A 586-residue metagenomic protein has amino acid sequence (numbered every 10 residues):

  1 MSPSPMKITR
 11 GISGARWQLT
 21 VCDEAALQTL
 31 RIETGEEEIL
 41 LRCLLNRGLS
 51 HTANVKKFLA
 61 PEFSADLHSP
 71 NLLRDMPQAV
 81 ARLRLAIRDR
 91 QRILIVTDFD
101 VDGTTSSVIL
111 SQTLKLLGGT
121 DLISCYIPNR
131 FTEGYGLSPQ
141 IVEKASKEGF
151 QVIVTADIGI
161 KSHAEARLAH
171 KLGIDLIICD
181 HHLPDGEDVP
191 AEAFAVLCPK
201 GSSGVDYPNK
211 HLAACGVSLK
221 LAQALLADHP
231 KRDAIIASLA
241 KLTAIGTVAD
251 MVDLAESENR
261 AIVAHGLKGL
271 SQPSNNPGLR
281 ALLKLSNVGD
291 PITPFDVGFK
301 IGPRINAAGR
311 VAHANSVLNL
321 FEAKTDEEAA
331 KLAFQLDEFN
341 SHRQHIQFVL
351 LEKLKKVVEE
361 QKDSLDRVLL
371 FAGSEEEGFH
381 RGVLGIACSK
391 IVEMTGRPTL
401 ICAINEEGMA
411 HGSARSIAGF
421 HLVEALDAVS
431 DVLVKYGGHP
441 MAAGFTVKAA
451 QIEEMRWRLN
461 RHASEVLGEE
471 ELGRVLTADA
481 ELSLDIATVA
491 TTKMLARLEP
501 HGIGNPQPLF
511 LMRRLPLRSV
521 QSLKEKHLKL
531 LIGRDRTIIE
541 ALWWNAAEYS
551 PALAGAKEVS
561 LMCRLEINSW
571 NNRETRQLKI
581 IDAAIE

Functional and structural regions predicted by a protein language model:
S2-V21: N-terminal amphipathic/basic leader segments beginning at the initiator methionine
I12, T20-E24, L30-Q151, L172-G173 (+4 more regions): Hydrophobic helix-and-loop "lid/oligomerization" segment in the mid-to-C-terminal part of catalytic domains
Q140-C215, L219-D228, A234, S238: Active-site cavity-forming subdomains of large catalytic enzyme subunits
S430-K435, R461-G468: A common structural junction motif
G437, L495, R514, A556-I567: OB-fold and OB-like beta-barrel modules that bind single-stranded nucleic acids
Q451-R456, K524, Y549-S550, K557-E586: OB-fold single-stranded nucleic acid-binding module
L476-I539: Accessory interdomain/linker segments of ATP-dependent helicases and helicase-like nucleic-acid enzymes that mediate
R536-A552: Beta-strand/loop nucleic-acid-binding surfaces
